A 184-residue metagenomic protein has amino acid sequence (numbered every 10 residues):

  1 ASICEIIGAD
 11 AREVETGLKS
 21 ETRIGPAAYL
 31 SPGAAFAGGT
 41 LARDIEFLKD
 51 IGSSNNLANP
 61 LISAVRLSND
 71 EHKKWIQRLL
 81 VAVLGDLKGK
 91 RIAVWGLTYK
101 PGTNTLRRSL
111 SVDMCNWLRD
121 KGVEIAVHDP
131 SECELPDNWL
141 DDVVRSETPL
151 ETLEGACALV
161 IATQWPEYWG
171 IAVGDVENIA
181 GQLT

Functional and structural regions predicted by a protein language model:
A1-T184: Structural/interface elements that position substrates and couple domains in central-metabolism enzymes
